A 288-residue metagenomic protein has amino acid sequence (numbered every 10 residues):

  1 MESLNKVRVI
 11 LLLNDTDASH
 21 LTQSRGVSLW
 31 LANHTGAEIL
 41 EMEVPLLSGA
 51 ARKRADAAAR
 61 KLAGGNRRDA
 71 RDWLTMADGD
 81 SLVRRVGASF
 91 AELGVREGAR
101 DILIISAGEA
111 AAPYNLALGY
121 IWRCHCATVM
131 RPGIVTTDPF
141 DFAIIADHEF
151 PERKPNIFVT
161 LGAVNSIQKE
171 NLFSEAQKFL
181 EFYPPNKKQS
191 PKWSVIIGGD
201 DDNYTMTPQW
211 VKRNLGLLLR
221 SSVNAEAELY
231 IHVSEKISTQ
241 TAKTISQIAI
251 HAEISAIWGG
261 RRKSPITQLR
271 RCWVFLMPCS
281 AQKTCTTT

Functional and structural regions predicted by a protein language model:
N5-L11: Extreme N-terminal starter segment of soluble prokaryotic enzymes
V9, D101-L103, F142, K192 (+2 more regions): Structural motif
L11-L12, T128, V195, I231: Structural beta-sheet core signal
L12-L13, D17-H34, E38-G162: Active-site and donor-binding regions of nucleotide-sugar-utilizing enzymes
D15-H20, Q268-T288: A donor-sugar binding/catalytic signature common to diverse glycosyltransferases and related nucleotide-sugar
T137-P208: A nucleotide-sugar donor-handling region in carbohydrate enzymes
Q189, D200-I237: Conserved catalytic-core segment of nucleotide-activated headgroup transferases in glycan assembly
E226-P265: Catalytic donor nucleotide-activated moiety binding site of glycosyltransferases and closely related
